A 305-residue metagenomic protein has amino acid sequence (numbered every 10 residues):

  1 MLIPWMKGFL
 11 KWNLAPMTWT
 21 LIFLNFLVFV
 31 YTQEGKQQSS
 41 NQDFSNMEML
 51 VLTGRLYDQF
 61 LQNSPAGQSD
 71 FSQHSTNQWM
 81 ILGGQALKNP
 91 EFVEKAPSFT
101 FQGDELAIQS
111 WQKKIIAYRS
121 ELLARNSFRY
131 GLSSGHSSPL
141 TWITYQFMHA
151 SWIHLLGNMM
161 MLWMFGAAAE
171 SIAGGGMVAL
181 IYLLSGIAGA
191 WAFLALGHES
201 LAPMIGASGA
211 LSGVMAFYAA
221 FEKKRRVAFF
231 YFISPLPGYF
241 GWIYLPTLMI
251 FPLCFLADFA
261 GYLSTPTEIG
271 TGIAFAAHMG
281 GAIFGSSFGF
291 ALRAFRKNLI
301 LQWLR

Functional and structural regions predicted by a protein language model:
M1-R305: A detector for small-residue-rich transmembrane helices and their helix-helix packing motifs
